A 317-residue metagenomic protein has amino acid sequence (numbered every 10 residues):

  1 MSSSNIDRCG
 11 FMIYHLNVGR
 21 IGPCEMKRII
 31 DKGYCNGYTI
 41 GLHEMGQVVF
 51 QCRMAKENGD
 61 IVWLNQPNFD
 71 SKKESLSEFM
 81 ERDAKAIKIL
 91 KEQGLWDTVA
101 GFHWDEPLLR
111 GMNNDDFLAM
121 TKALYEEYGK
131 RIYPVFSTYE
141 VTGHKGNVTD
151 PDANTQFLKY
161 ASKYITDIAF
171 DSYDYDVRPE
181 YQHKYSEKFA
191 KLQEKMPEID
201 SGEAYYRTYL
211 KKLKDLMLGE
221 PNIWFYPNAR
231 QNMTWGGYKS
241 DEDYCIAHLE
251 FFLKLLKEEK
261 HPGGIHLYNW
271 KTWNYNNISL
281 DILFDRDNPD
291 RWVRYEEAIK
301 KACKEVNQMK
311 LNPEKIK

Functional and structural regions predicted by a protein language model:
M1-K317: Glycan-processing catalytic domains of CAZymes
